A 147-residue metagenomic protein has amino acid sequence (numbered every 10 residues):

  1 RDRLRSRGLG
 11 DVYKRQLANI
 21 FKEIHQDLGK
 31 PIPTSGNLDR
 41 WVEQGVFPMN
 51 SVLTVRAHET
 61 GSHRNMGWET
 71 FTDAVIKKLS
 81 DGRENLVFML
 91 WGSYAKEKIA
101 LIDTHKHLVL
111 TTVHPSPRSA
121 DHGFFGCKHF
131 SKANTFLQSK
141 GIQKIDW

Functional and structural regions predicted by a protein language model:
R1-Y13: Single conserved hydrophobic/aromatic residue that forms the stacking wall/gate of nucleotide- or nucleobase-binding
V12, I32-D39: Short, charged beta->alpha transition segments
R15-L17, F21-K30, L53-E84, Y94-W147: C-terminal capping/extension of enzyme domains
N37-V42, S80: Short, conserved, surface-exposed binding loops centered on an aromatic residue
E43, S51-T54: Short connector loops at secondary-structure junctions
